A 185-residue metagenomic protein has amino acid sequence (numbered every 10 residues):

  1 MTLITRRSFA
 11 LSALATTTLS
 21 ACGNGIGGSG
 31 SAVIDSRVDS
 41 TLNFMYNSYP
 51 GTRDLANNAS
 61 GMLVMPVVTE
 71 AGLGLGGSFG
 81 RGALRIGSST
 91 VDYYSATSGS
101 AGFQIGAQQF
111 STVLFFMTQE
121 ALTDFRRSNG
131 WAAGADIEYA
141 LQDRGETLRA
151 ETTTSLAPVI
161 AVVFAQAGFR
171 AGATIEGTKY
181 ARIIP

Functional and structural regions predicted by a protein language model:
M1-A21: N-terminal secretory signal peptides and thylakoid transit peptides that target proteins across membranes
G23-P185: Small-residue-enriched, tightly packed secondary-structure blocks
